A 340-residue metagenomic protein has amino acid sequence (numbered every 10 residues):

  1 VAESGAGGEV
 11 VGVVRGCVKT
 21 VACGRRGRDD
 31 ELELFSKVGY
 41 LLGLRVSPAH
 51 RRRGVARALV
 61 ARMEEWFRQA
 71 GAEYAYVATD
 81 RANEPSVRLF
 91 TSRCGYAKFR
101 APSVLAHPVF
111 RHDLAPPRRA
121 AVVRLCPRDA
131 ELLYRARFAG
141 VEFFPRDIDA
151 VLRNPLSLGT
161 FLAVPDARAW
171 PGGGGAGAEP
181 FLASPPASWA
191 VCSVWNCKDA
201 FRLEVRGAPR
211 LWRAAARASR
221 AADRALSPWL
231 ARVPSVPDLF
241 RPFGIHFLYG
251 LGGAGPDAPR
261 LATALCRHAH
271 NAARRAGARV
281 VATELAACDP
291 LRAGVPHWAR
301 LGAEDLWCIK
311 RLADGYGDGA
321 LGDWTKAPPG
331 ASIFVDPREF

Functional and structural regions predicted by a protein language model:
E3, T91-P242: Amide-forming acyltransferase catalytic core, primarily the GNAT-like/NAT-type and related acyltransferase folds
G7-G12, P85, S184-W189: Glycine-rich acetyl-CoA-binding "A-motif" of GNAT/NAT acetyltransferases
V21-C23, A78, G95-D113, L301-G315: Conserved catalytic-core motifs of GNAT/GCN5-like acyltransferases
R28, L32-P48, R206-R220, R241-G255: Conserved acetyl-CoA binding element of GNAT-fold acetyltransferases
G43-V46, R52-Q69, S92, D257-N271: Conserved acetyl-CoA-binding loop-helix of GNAT-fold acetyltransferases
F67-D80, P102, R274-A287: Conserved GNAT acetyl-CoA-binding A-motif
Q69, R81-S103, A287-W307: Conserved active-site alpha-helix within GNAT-family acetyltransferase domains
H270, R274, A278-F340: C-terminal functional modules
